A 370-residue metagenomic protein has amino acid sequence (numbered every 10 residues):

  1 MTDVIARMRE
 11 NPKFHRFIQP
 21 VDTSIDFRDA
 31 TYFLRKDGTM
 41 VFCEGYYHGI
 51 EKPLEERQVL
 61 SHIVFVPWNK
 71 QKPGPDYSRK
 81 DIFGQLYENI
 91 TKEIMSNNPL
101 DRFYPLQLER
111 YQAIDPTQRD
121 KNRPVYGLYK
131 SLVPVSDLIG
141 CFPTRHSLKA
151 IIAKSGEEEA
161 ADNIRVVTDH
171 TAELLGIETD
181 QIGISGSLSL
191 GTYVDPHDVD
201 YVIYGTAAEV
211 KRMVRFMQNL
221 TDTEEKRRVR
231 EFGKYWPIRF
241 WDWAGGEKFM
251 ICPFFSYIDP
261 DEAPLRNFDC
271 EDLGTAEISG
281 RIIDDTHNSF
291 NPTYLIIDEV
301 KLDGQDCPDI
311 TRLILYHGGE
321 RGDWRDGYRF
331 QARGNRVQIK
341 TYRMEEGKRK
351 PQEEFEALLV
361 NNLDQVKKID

Functional and structural regions predicted by a protein language model:
T2-G183, P264-N267, G319-Q331, E345-L363 (+1 more regions): Helical scaffold of the NTase/Pol beta-like nucleotidyltransferase catalytic core
T168-H197, I203-E209: Active-site nucleotide-donor binding segment shared across nucleotidyl transfer reactions
V202-D222: Helical (often loop-to-helix) elements that flank the catalytic cores of nucleotide-handling enzymes
N219-E262: Long, charge-rich alpha-helical interaction segments
F255-I278, G318-W324: Short boundary/loop segments of OB/S1/cold-shock single-stranded nucleic-acid-binding domains
D272-L295, A332-R336: Structural detector for short beta-strands of small beta-barrel domains
L302-D326: Beta-strand/loop nucleic-acid-binding surfaces
N335-E345: Short, charged beta-turn/beta-strand-edge "cap" motif at the junction between a beta-strand and an adjacent loop
